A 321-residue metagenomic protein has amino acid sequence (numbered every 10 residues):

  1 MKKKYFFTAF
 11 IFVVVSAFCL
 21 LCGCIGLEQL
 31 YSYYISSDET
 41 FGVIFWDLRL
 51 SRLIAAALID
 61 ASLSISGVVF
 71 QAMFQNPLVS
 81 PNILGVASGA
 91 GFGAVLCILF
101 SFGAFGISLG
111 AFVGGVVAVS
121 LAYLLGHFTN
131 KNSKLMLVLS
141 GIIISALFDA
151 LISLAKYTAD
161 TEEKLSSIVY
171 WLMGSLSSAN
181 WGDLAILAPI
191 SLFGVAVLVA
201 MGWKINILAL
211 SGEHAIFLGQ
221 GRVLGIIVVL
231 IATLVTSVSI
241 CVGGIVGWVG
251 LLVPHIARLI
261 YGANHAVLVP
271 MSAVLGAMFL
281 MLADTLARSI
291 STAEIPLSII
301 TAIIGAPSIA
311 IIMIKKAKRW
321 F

Functional and structural regions predicted by a protein language model:
M1-F321: Alpha-helical transmembrane segments in inner-membrane proteins
